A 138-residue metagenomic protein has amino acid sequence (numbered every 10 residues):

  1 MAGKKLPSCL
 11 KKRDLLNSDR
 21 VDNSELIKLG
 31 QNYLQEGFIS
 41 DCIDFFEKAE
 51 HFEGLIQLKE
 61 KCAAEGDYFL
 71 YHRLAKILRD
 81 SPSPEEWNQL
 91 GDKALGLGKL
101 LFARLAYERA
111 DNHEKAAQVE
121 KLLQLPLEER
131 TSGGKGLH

Functional and structural regions predicted by a protein language model:
M1-H138: Extended alpha-helical solenoid/arm regions of large eukaryotic scaffolding proteins
